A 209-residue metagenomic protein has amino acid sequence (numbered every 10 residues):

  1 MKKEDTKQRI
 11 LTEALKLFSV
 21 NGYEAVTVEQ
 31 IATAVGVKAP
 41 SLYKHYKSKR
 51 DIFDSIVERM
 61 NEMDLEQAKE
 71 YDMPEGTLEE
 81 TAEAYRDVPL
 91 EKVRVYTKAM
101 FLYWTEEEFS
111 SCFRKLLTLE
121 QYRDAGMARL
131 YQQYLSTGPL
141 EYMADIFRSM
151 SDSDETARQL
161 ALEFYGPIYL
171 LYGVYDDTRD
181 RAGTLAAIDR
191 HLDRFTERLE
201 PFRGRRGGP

Functional and structural regions predicted by a protein language model:
M1-D5, G204-P209: N-terminal intrinsically disordered/low-complexity leader segments
R9, L17-R59: Helix-turn-helix
L11, V57, A128-L140: Amphipathic, non-transmembrane alpha-helical scaffold segments
E13, L17, R59, A99 (+2 more regions): Amphipathic alpha-helical interface segments
S55, A68-E107, A157-A161: Hydrophobic alpha-helical connector segments
E91-V95, A99, Y103-Q133, D177: Amphipathic alpha-helical segments used for helix-helix packing
R114, R129-Q133, T137, F147-T196 (+1 more regions): Hydrophobic/aromatic-rich alpha-helical bundle segments in the mid-to-C-terminal region
